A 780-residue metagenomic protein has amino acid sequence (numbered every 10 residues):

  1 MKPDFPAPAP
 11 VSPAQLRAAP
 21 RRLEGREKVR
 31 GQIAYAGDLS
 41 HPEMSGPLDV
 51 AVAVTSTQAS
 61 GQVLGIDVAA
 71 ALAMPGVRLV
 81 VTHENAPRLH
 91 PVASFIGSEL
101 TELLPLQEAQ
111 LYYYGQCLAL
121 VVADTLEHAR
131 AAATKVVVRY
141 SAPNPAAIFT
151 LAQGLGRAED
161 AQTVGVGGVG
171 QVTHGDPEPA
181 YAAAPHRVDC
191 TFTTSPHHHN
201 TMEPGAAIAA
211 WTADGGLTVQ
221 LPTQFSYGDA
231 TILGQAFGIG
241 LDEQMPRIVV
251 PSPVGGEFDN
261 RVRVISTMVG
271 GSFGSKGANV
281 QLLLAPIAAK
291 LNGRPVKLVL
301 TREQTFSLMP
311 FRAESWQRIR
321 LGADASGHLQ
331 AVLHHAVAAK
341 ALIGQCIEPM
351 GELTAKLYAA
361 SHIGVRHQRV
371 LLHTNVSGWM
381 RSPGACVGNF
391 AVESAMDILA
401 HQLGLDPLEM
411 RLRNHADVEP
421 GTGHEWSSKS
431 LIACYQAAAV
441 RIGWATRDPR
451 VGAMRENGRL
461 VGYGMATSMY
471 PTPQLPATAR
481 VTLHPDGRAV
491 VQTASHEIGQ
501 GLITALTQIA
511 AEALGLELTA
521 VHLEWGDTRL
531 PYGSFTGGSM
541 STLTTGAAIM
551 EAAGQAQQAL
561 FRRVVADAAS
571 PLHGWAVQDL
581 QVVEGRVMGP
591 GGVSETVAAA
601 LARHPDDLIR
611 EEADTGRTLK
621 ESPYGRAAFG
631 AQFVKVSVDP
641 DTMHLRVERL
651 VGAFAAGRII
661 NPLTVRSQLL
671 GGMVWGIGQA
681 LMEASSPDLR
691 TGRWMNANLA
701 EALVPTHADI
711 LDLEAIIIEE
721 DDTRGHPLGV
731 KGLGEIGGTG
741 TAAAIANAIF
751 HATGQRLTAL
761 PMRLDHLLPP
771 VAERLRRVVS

Functional and structural regions predicted by a protein language model:
M1-G165, Q244: Flexible, low-hydrophobicity surface segments
A18, L23-G31, F95-G97, V169-A207 (+6 more regions): Glycine-rich loop/linker segments at domain edges
L23-E27, A51, T134-S141, P145 (+5 more regions): Extended active-site and interfacial segments that coordinate phosphate-rich ligands in large catalytic machineries
G76-L79, S326, A520: Glycine-centered tight turns that cap/initiate beta-strands
H83-E84, I239-R263, K290-V296, P349-R459 (+3 more regions): C-terminal catalytic domains of large/alpha subunits in multi-subunit enzymes
H90-F95, A132-K135, A230-L233, F273-N279 (+10 more regions): Short acidic, glycine/serine/threonine-rich loops at helix termini
P143, D229, S266-M268, F273-G364: Conserved beta-strand/loop scaffold segments within soluble protein domains that form the structured core and edges
P177-D242, G462-T493, Q500: Conserved beta-alpha junction segments in alpha/beta enzyme cores
